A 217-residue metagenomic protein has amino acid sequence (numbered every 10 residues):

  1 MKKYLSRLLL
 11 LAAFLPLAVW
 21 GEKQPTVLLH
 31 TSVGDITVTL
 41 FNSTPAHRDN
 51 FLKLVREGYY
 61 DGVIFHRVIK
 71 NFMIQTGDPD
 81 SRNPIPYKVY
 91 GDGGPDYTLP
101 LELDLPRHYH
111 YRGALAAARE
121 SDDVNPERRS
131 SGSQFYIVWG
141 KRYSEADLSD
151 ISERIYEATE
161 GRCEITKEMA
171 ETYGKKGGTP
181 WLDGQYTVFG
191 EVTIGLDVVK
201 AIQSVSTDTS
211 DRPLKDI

Functional and structural regions predicted by a protein language model:
M1-L9: Bacterial N-terminal signal peptides that target proteins for export
Y4, L17-A18: Compositionally biased, intrinsically disordered low-complexity segments
L8-P16: Bacterial N-terminal signal peptides
V19-I217: Cyclophilin-like peptidyl-prolyl cis-trans isomerases
